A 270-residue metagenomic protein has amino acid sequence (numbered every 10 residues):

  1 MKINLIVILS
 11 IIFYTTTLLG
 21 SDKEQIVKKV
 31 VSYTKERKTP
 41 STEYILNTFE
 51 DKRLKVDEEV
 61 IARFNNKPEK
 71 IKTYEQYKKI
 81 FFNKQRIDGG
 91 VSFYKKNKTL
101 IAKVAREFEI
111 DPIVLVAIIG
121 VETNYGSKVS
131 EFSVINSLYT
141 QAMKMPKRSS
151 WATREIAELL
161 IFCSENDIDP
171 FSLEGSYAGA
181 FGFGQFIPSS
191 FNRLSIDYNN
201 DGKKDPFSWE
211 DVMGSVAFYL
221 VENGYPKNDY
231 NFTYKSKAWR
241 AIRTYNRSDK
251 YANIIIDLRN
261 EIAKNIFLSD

Functional and structural regions predicted by a protein language model:
M1-T153, E158-E174, G179, S189-D270: Cell-wall glycan-active module
Q185: Functionally critical loop-and-helix segments that line ligand-binding/catalytic clefts of soluble enzyme domains
